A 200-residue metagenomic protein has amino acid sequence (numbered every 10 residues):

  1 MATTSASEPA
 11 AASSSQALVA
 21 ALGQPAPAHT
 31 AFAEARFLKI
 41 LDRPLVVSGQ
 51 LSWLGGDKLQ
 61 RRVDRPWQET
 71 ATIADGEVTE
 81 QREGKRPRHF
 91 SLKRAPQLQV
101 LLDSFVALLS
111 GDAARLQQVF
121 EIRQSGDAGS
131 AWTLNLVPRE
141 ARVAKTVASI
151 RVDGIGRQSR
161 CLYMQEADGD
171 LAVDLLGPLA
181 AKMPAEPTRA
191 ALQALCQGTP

Functional and structural regions predicted by a protein language model:
M1-S13: Bacterial Sec-dependent signal peptides at the C-terminal "C-region" and cleavage site
S14-A31, R36, P44, Q81-R139 (+1 more regions): Flexible, processing/modification-adjacent segments and terminal tails in exported/periplasmic/extracellular proteins
T30-A33, V46-S48, I73, M164: Extended beta-sheet lipid-handling architectures
F32, L59-V63, V78-Q81, L134-L136 (+1 more regions): Short hydrophobic/aromatic-rich beta-strand segments that constitute the beta-sheet cores of beta-sandwich/beta-barrel
K39, W67-E69, A141-V143: Short beta-strands and strand-coil junctions in structured, solvent-facing domains, enriched
V46-S48, P66-W67, A74, A144-A148 (+1 more regions): Short, surface-exposed coil-to-beta transition loops
Q50-D103, L171-A181: An acidic-aromatic
A113-T199: Gly/Pro-enriched, hydrophobic low-complexity segments that function as extracytoplasmic propeptides/linkers
